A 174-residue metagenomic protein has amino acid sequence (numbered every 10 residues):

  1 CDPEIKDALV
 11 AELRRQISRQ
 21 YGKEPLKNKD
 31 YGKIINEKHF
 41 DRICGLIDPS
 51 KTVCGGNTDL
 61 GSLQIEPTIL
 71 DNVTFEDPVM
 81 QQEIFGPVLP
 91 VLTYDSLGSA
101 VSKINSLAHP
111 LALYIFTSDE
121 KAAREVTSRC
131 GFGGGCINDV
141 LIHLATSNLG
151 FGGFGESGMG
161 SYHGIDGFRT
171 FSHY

Functional and structural regions predicted by a protein language model:
I5-K6, R42, A122: Short phosphate-engaging motifs
I5-V10, F75-V79: Short helix-loop capping/hinge motifs at secondary-structure junctions, enriched in acidic/polar residues
R14-G45, T58-Q64, Q81-G86, S147-N148: Flexible, acidic loop-helix segments that line cofactor/substrate-binding pockets
R15-S18, Q64-Y174: Conserved C-terminal structural/oligomerization subdomain of aldehyde/semialdehyde dehydrogenase
I47, K51: Oxyanion-binding "anion nests"
T52-G56, K121: Glycine-rich, charged/polar anion/phosphate-binding loops that engage phosphate groups from diverse ligands
G55-L60, V140-L141: Short, solvent-exposed loop/turn elements at beta->coil junctions and helix N-caps that rim active or binding pockets
